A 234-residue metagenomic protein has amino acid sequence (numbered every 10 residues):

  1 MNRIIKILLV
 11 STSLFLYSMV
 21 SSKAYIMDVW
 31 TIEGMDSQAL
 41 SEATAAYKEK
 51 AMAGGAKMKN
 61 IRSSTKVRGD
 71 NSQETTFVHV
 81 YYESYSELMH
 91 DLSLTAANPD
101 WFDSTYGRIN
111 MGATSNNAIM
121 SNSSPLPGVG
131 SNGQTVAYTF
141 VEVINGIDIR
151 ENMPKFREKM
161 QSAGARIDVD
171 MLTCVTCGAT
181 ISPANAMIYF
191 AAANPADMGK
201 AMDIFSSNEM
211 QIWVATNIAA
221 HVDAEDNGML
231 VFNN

Functional and structural regions predicted by a protein language model:
M1-I7: Positively charged n-region of N-terminal signal peptides that target proteins for export
I7-Y17: Bacterial N-terminal signal peptides
L16-F102, Y106-N234: Short S/T/G/P-rich N-terminal loop/turn motif that feeds into the first structured element of a domain
